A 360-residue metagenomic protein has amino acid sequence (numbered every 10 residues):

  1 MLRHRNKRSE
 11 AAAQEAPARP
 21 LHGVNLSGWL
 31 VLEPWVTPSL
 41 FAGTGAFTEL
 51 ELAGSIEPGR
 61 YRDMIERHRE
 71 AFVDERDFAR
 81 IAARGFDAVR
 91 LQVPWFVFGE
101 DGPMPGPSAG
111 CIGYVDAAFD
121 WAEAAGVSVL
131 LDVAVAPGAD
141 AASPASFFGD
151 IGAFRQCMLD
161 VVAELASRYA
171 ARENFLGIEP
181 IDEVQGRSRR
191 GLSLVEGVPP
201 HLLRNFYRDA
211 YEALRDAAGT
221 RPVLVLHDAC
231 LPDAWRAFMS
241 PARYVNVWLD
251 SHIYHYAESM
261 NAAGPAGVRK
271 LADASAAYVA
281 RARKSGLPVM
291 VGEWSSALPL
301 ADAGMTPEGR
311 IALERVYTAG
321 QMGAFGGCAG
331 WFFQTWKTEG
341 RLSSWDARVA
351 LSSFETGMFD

Functional and structural regions predicted by a protein language model:
M1-F86: N-terminal carbohydrate-binding accessory modules
R3-A13, A18-H22, L26, P34 (+3 more regions): Active-site region of glycoside hydrolase catalytic domains
R62, E66-V89, G99, P103-A136 (+2 more regions): An active-site-proximal structural segment forming one wall of the substrate-binding cleft that immediately precedes
P94: Mobile, glycine-rich extracellular loop/lid and propeptide segments that shape or gate substrate/ligand access
S343-V349: Acidic/aromatic/glycine-rich contiguous surface patches that form carbohydrate-binding/processing clefts and analogous
